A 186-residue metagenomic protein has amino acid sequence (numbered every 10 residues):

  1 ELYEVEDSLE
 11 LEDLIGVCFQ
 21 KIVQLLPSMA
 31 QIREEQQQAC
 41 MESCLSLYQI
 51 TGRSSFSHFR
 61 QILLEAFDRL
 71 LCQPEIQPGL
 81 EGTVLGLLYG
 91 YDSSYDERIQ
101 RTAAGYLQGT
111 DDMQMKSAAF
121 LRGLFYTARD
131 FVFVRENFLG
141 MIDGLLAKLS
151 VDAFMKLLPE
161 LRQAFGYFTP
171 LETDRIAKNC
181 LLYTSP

Functional and structural regions predicted by a protein language model:
E1-L2, Q37-R53, P78-G90, M115-T127 (+2 more regions): Amphipathic alpha-helical elements of HEAT/ARM-like alpha-solenoid repeat scaffolds that form extended
Y3, R53-I62, Y89-R98, R129 (+2 more regions): Alpha-helix capping and inter-helical loop/turn segments
E10-I76, G82: Long, K/E/R/D-enriched contiguous segments that form extended
L11-V17, S57-E65, D96-A103, A119 (+3 more regions): Short sequence/structural elements of tandem HEAT/ARM alpha-solenoid repeats
R69-E75, Y106-D112, F131, A147-K148: Solenoid-like repeat scaffolds
G123-D152: Extended amphipathic alpha-helical scaffold segments
L146-S150, G166-D174: Eukaryote-specific, cytoplasm-facing alpha-helical/coiled-coil scaffolding segments in long proteins
Y183-P186: Conserved small/polar residues in nucleotide/adenosyl-binding loops
